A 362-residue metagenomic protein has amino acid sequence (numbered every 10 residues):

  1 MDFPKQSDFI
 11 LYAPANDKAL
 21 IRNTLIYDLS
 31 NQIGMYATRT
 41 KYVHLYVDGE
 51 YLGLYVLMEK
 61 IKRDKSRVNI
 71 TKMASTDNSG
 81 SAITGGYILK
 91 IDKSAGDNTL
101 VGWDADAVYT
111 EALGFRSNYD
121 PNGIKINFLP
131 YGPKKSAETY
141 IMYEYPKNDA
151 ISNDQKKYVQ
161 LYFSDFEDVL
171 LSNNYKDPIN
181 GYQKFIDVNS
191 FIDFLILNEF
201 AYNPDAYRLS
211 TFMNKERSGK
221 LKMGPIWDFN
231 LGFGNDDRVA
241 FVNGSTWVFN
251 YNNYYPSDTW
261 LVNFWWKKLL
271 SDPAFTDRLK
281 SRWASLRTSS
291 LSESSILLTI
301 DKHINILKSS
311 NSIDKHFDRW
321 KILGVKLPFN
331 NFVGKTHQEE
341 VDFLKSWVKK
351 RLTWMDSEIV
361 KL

Functional and structural regions predicted by a protein language model:
M1-A19, T24-L25: Conserved NTP-binding catalytic cores of kinases and kinase-like/nucleotidyltransferase enzymes across multiple kinase
M1-D2, R22-N23, Y55-L57, D64-T71 (+5 more regions): Short, solvent-exposed loop/turn and secondary-structure capping segments
D2-K5, Y36-A37, V47-Y51, G80-I83 (+2 more regions): Extracellular/periplasmic catalytic domains that process cell-envelope and extracellular macromolecules
A13, Y36, E50-D193: Internal "kinase-insert"/substrate-recognition segments embedded within catalytic cores of ATP-dependent enzymes
A13-N16, H44-Y51, V56-K62, K93-A95 (+3 more regions): Short, flexible loop/turn elements at secondary-structure junctions
I33-H44, N203: Short, well-structured beta-strand/strand-turn elements
K125, Y131-R208, M213-L362: Middle-to-C-terminal accessory/interaction subdomains
